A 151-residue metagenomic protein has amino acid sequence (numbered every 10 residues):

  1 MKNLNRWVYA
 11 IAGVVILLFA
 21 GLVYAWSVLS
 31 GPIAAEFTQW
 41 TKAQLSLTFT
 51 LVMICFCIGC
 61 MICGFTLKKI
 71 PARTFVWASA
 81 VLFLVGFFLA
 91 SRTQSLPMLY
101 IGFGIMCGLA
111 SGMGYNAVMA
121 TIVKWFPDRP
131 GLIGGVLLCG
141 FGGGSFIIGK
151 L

Functional and structural regions predicted by a protein language model:
N3-A25: Pair of pore-lining "gating" transmembrane helices in MFS-fold secondary transporters
L18, G86, P97-M113: Hydrophobic core of transmembrane alpha-helices in multi-pass small-molecule transporters, especially MFS/SLC-type
S27-I58: Extracellular/periplasmic helix-loop-helix junction of adjacent transmembrane segments in MFS-like secondary
I33, G104, G112-F126, I133-G134: Intracellular juxtamembrane helix-capping segments at the cytosolic ends of symmetry-related transmembrane helices
Q39, P71, R92-Q94, F126-P127: Helix-breaking motifs and short loop linkers at transmembrane-helix boundaries and internal kinks in secondary membrane
G59-P71: Helix-to-loop junctions at the C-terminal end of transmembrane segments in multipass secondary transporters
V81-Q94: C-terminal ends and interior cores of transmembrane alpha-helices in multi-pass membrane transporters/permeases
P127-G149: Glycine-rich segments within core transmembrane alpha-helices of 12-TM secondary carriers
